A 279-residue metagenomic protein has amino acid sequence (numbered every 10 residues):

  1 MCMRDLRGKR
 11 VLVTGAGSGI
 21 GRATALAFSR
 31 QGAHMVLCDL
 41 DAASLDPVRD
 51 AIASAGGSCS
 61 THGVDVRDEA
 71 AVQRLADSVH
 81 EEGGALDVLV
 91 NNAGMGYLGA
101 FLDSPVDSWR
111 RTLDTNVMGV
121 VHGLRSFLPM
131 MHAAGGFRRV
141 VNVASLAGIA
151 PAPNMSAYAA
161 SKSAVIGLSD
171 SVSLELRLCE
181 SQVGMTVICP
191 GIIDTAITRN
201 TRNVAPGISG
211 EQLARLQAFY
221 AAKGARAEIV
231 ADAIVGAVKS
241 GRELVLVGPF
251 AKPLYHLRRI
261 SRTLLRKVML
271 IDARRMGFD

Functional and structural regions predicted by a protein language model:
R10, G17-S18: Conserved glycine-rich cofactor-binding loop
A33-P47: Conserved glycine-rich Rossmann-like NAD(P)H-binding loop of the short-chain dehydrogenase/reductase
A42-A43, G63-R74, V106: The beta1-alpha1 cofactor-binding region of Rossmann-like NAD(H)/NADP(H)-dependent oxidoreductases
A100-F101, P105-R110: Substrate-binding pocket helix/loop in short-chain dehydrogenase/reductase
L124, S161: Active-site helix of classical SDR
S145: Residue(s) in the substrate-gating loop at a strand-loop-helix junction that position the organic substrate next
R177-V245, P249: SDR active-site lid
